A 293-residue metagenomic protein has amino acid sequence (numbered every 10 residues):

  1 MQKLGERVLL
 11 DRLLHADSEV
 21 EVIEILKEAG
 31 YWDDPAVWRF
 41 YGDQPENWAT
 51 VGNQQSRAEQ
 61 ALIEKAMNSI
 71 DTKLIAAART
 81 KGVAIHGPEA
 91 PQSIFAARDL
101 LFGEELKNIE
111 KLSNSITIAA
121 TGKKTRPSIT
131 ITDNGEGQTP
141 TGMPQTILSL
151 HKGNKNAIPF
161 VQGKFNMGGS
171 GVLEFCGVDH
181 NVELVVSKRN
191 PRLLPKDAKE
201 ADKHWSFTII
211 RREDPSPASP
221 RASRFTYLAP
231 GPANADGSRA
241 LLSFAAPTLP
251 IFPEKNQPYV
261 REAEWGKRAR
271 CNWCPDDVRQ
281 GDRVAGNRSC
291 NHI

Functional and structural regions predicted by a protein language model:
M1-N114, T141-L148: Bergerat-fold GHKL ATPase/HATPase_c domain
A120: Conserved catalytic core of two-component histidine kinases
T125-I129: Short beta-strand element(s) in the Bergerat
D133: Acidic ATP/Mg2+-coordinating residue in the GHKL
E136-G137: Glycine-rich G1-box
T146-V161: Bergerat-fold ATP-binding/catalytic subdomain of histidine kinases
I158-G286: GHKL-type ATPase core
N287-I293: Extended, Lys/Arg-enriched charged tracts that mediate electrostatic binding to polyanionic substrates
